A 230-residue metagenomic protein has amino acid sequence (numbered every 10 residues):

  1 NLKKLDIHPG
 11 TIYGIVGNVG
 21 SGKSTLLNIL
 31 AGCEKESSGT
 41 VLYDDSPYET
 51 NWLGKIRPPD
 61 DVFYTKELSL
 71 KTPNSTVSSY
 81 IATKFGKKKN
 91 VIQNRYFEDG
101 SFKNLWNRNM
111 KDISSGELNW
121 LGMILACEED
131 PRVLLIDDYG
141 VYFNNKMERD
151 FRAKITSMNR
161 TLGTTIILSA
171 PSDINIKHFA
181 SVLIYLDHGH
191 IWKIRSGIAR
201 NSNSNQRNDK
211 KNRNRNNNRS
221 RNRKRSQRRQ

Functional and structural regions predicted by a protein language model:
V16-N18: The feature captures the beta-strand-to-loop junction immediately N-terminal to the Walker
A31: Helix-to-loop junction immediately C-terminal to a conserved catalytic motif
G39-T50, K55-P58: Conserved ABC transporter NBD signature motif
E67-I92: Q-loop/switch helix immediately C-terminal to the Walker
Y96-S115: Conserved ABC nucleotide-binding domain
N109, D138-G140: Walker B catalytic motif
S169-P171: H-loop/switch region of ABC-family ATPase nucleotide-binding domains
